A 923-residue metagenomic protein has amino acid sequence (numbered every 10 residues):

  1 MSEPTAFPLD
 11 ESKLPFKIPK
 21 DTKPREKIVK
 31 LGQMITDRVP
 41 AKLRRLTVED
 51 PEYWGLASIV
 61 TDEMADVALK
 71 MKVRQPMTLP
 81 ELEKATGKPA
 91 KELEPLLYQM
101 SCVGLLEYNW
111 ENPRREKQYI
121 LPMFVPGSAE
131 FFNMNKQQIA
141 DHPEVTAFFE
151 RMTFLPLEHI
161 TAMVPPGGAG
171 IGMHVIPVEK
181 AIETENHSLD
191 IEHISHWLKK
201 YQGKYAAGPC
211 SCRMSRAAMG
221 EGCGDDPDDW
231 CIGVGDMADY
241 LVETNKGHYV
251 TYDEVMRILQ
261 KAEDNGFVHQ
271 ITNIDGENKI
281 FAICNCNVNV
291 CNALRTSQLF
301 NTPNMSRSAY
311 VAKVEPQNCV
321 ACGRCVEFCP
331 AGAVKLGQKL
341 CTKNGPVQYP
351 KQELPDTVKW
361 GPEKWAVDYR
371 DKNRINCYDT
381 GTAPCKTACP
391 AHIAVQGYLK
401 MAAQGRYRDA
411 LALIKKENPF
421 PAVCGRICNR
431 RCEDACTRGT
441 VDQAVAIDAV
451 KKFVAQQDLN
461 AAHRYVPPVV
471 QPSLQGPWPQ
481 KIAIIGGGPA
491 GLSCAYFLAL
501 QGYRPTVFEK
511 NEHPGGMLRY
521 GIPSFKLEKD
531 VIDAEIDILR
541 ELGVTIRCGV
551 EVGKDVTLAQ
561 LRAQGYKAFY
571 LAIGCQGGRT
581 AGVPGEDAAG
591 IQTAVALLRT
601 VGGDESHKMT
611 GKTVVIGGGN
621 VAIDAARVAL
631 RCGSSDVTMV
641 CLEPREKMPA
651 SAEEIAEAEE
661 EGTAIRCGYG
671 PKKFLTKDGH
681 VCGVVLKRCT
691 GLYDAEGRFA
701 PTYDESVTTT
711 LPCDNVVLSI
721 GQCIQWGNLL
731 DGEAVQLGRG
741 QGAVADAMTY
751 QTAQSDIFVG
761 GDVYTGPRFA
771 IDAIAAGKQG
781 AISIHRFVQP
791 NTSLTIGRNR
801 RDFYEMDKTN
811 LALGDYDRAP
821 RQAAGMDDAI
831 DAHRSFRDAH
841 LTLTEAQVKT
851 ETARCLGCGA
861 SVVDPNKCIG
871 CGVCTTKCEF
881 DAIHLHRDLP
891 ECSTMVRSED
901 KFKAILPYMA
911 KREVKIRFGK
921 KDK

Functional and structural regions predicted by a protein language model:
K88, Y119, Q270-I283, L299-F328 (+13 more regions): Ferredoxin-like iron-sulfur electron-transfer modules
S101-N112, V334-K335, I883: A short, conserved structural fragment
R115-F154: Short, amphipathic alpha-helical interaction segments positioned at domain boundaries
A331-P384, L399, V445-I447, K451-K481 (+9 more regions): Flanking helices and flexible, charged tails adjoining ferredoxin-like Fe-S electron-transfer domains in multi-subunit
I393-Q396, A402-A403, A444-D448, I484-V552 (+4 more regions): Beta1-alpha1 glycine-rich phosphate/pyrophosphate-binding loop at the start of Rossmann-like nucleotide-binding domains
V454-Q475, A534-K554, G578-C632, L737-A753: Glycine-rich dinucleotide-binding loop and its adjacent helix/turn
D587-T610, D694-P767: FAD-site-proximal beta/loop scaffold in flavoenzymes
V763-V788: A conserved FAD-binding loop/helix module that cradles the flavin
